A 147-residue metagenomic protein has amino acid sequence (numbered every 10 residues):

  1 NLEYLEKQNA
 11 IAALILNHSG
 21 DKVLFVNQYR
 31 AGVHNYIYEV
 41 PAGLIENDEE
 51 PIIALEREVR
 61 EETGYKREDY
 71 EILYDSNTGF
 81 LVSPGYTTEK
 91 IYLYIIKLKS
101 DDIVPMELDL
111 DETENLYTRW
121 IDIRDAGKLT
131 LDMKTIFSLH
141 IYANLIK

Functional and structural regions predicted by a protein language model:
N1-S19: Acidic, metal-coordinating catalytic segment for phosphate/diphosphate chemistry, firing primarily on the Nudix
E6, R30-A31: Short, surface-exposed loop/turn microsegments at beta-strand edges and helix-strand junctions
I11-A12, G43-M133: Unchanged
L16-D21, E46, T135-L139: Short, surface-exposed secondary-structure junctions/capping segments
H18-G20, R30, L98: Short, glycine/serine-rich, charged loops/turns that create anion-binding and catalytic segments at active sites
V23-N27: Beta-strand scaffold of nucleotide-dependent catalytic cores
A31-Y38: A conserved beta-turn-beta hairpin within the catalytic core of GNAT-like acetyltransferases that forms part
D125-K147: Long hydrophobic alpha-helical segments typical of transmembrane helices together with their membrane-interfacial
